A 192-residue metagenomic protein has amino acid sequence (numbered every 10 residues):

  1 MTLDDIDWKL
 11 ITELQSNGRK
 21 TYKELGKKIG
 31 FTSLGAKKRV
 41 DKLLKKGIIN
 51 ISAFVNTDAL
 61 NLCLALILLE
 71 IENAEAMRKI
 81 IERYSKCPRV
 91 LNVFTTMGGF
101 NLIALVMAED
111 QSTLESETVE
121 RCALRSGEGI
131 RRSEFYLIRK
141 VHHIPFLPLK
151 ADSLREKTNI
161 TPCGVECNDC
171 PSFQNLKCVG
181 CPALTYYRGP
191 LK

Functional and structural regions predicted by a protein language model:
M1-K192: A compositional/biophysical signature of low hydrophobicity enriched in polar/charged and small residues
